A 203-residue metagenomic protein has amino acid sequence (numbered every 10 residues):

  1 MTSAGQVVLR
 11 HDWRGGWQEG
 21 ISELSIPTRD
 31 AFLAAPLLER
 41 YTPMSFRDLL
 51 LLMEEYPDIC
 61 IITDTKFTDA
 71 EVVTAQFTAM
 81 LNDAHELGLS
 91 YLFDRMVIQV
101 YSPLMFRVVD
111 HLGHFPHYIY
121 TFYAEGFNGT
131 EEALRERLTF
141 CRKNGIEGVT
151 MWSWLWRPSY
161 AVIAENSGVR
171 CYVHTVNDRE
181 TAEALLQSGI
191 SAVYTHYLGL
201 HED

Functional and structural regions predicted by a protein language model:
S3-Q6, H11-H117, E147, M151: Metal-dependent phosphodiesterase/phospholipase catalytic core, i.e., the His/Asp/Glu-rich active-site region
Y120-D203: C-terminal active-site rim and adjoining tail of enzyme catalytic domains
